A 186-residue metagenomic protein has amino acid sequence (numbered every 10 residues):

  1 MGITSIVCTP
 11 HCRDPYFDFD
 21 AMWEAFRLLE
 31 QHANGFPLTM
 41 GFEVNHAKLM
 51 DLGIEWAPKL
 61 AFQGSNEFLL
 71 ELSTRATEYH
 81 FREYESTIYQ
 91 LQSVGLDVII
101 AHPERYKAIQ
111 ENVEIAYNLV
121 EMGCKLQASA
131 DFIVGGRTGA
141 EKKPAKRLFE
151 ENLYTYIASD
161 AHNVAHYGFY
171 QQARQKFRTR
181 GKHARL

Functional and structural regions predicted by a protein language model:
T4-S5, T155: Short acidic/polar active-site loop segments enriched in Thr and Asp
P10, H102, D160: Conserved, mostly hydrophobic/aromatic
R13-Y16, N45-A47, R105-I109, I133-G136 (+1 more regions): Active-site environment of divalent metal-dependent phosphoester hydrolases
D18-L126: Extended substrate/RNA-proximal surfaces in nucleic-acid metabolism proteins
G123-G135: His/Asp/Glu-enriched short active-site or ligand-binding loop at hydrolase and phosphoryl-transfer sites
L126-A128, K146-I157: Conserved short secondary-structure transition element at the edge of the structured enzyme core that lines
E151-F169: Short acidic/histidine-rich active-site segments
Q171-L186: Mid-to-C-terminal alpha-helical segments outside catalytic/metal-binding sites
